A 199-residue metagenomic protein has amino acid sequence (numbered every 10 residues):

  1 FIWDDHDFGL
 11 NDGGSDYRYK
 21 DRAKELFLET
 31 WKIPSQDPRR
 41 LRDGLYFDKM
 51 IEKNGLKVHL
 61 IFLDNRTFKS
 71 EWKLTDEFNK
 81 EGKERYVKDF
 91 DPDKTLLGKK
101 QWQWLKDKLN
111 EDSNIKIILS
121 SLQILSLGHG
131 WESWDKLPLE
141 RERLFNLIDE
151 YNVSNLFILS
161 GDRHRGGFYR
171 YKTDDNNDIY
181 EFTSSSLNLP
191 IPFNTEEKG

Functional and structural regions predicted by a protein language model:
F1-G199: Metal-dependent phosphoester/phosphodiester hydrolase catalytic core
